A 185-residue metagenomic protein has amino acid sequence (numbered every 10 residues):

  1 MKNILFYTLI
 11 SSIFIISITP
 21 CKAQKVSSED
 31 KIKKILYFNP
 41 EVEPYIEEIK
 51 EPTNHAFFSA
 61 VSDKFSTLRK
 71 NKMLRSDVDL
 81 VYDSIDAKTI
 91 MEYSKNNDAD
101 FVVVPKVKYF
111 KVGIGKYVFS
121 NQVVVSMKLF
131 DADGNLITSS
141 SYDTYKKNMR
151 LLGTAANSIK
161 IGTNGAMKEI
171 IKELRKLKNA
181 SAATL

Functional and structural regions predicted by a protein language model:
M1-F6: Positively charged n-region of N-terminal signal peptides that target proteins for export
Y7-S17: Bacterial N-terminal signal peptides
S17-K72, E173-L185: A structural "domain/chain start" motif
Q24-L36, N96, F130-L185: C-terminal/domain-edge helix-coil "capping" segments
K25, S84-I137, M149: Surface-exposed short loop/turn segments
E41-K50, D79-V81, G153-N157: Second-shell loop/turn segments in exported
T53, F57, V61, D86-I90 (+2 more regions): Stable alpha-helical elements in mature extracytoplasmic
K70-A87: Acidic helix-start/capping segments at beta-turn-to-alpha-helix junctions
